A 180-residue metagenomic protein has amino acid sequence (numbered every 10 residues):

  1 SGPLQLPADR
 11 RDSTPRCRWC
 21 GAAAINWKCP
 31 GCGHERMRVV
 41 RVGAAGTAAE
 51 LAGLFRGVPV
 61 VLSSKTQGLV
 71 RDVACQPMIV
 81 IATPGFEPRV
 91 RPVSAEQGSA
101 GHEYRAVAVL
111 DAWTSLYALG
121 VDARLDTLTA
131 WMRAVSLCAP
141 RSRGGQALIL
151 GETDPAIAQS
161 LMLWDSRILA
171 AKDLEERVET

Functional and structural regions predicted by a protein language model:
S1-T180: Inter-lobe coupling/hinge segments of SF2-like helicase ATPases
